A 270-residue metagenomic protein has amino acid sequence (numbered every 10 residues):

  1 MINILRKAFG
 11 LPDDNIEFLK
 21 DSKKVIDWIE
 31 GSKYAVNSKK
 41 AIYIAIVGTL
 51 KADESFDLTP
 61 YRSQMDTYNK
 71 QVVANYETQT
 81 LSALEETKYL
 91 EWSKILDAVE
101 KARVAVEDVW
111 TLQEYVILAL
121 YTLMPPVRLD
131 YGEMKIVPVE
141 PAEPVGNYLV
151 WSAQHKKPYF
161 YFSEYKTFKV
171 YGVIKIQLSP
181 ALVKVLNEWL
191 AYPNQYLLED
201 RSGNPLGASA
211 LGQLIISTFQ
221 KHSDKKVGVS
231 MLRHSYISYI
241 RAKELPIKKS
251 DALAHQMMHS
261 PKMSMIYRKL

Functional and structural regions predicted by a protein language model:
M1-D66, S230-S235: Non-catalytic DNA-binding core/recognition domains of DNA-processing enzymes
I42, V127-M134, L245-H255: Short, charged amphipathic recognition helices of the HTH superfamily and cognate SANT/SANTA-like modules
L58-R103: Flexible interdomain linker/hinge and immediately adjacent N-terminus of the catalytic tyrosine-recombinase domain
W92-D130: Basic, Lys/Arg- and aromatic-enriched nucleic-acid-binding interface segment
Y115-T122, H234-A242: Contiguous, well-ordered alpha-helical segments that form the cores/surfaces of helical PPI scaffolds
E133-P180: Conserved tyrosine-mediated DNA breakage-rejoining catalytic core shared by Y-recombinases
K175-L232, Y236, R241: Active-site/catalytic core of tyrosine-dependent DNA strand-transfer enzymes
K226, L245-R268: Short, polar N-cap/turn motifs at the start of nucleic acid-interacting alpha helices
